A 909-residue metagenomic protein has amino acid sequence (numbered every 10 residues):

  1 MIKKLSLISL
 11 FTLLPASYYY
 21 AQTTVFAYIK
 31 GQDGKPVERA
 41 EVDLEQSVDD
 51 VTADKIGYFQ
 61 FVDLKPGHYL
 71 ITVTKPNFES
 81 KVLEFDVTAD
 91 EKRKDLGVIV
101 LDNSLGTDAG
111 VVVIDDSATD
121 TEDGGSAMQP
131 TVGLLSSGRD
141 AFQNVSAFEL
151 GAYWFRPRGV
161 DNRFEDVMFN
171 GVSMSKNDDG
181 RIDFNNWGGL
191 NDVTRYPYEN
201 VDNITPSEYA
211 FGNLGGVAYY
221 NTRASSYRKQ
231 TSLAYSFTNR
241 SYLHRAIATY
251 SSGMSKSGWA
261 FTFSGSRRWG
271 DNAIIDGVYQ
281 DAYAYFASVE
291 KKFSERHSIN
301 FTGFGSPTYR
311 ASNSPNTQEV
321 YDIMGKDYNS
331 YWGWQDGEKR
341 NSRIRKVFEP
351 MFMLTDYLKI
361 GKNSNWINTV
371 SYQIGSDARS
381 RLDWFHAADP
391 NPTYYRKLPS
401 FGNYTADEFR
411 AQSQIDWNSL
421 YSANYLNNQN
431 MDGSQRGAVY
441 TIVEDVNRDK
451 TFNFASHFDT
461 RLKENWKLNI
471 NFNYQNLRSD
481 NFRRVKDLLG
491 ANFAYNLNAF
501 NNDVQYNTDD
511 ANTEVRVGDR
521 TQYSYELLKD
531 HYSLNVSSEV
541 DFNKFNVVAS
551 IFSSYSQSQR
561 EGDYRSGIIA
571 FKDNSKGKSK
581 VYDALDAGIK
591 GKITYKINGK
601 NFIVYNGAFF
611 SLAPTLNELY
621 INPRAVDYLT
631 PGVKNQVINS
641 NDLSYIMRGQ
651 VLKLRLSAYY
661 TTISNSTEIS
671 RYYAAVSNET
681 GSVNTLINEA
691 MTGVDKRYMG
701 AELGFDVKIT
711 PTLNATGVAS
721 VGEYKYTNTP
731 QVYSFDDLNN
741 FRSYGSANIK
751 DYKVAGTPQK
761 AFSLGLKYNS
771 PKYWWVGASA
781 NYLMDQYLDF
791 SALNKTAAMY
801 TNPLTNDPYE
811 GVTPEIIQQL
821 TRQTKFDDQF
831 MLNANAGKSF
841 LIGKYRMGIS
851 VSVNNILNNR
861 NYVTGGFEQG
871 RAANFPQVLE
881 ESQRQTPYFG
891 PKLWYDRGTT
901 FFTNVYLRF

Functional and structural regions predicted by a protein language model:
T23-F26, Q230-S232, F237-G270, I274-N313 (+2 more regions): Transmembrane beta-barrel wall of Gram-negative outer-membrane proteins
S47-Y58: Short, acidic Ser/Thr/Gly-rich low-complexity loop/linker segments typical of extracellular and cell-surface proteins
L134-L135, A141-V145, V172-N203, Y219-R223 (+2 more regions): Short acidic/polar hinge/loop motifs at secondary-structure boundaries that mediate gating or recognition
E290, S298-Y357, A378-E444, N502-R516 (+1 more regions): Acidic/polar loop-and-plug regions of large Gram-negative outer-membrane beta-barrel proteins
P315-N316, V320, Q557-F571, V581 (+6 more regions): Surface-exposed extracellular loop regions of Gram-negative outer-membrane beta-barrel proteins, predominantly
T441, K467-N598, E618-P623, G632 (+2 more regions): Signature of Gram-negative outer-membrane beta-barrel scaffolds
D541-K544, Y660-T662, T685, E689-L793 (+1 more regions): Gram-negative outer-membrane beta-barrel transporters
I663, A715, Y782-L804, V812 (+1 more regions): C-terminal beta-signal and adjacent terminal beta-strands/loops of Gram-negative outer-membrane beta-barrel proteins
